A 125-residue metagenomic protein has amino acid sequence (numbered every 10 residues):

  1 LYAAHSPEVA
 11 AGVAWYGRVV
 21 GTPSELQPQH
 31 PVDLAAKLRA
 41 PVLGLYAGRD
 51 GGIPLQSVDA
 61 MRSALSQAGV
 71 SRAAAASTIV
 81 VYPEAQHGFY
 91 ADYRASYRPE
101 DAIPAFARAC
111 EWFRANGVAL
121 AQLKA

Functional and structural regions predicted by a protein language model:
L1, S24, P54-Q56, A91: Short glycine-/acidic-enriched loop or helix-start segments at secondary-structure transitions that form or flank
L1-K37: Primarily recognizes the serine-hydrolase "nucleophile elbow" in alpha/beta-hydrolase and SGNH/GDSL folds
A10-A11, P41, A76-T78: Residues at the starts of beta-strands that form the adenosine-phosphate
Y16, A47-G48: N-terminal Rossmann-fold cofactor-binding loop
L38, G44-Y46, Y82: Short beta-strand/loop motif that positions the catalytic acidic residue of the alpha/beta-hydrolase fold
R49-I53: Acidic catalytic loop of the alpha/beta-hydrolase fold
P54-Q67: Short alpha-helix in the alpha/beta-hydrolase fold that links the catalytic acid
A68-A125: C-terminal catalytic histidine-bearing segment of alpha/beta-hydrolase fold enzymes
